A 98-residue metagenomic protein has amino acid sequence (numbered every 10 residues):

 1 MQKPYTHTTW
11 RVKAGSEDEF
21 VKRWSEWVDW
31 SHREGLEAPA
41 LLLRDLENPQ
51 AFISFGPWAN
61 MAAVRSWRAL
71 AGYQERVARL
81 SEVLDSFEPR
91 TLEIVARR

Functional and structural regions predicted by a protein language model:
M1, R33, D45-E47, E82: Generic structural signal for beta-strand residues in well-ordered domains
Q2, T9, W24, P89-L92: Aromatic-residue detector
K3-R11, A40-R68: Short, well-ordered beta-strand segments in beta-rich or mixed alpha/beta enzyme and ligand-binding folds
R11-R23: Short, surface-exposed ligand-recognition loops at beta-strand->loop->(often short) alpha-helix junctions that present
S16-E17, W27-W30, L42-D45: Intrinsically disordered, low-complexity segments enriched in polar/charged residues with Gly/Pro, especially when
S25-A38, P57-T91: An amphipathic, aromatic/His-enriched active-site/gating alpha helix that lines ligand/cofactor pockets
E93-R98: Short, low-order "capping/linker" segments at domain edges
